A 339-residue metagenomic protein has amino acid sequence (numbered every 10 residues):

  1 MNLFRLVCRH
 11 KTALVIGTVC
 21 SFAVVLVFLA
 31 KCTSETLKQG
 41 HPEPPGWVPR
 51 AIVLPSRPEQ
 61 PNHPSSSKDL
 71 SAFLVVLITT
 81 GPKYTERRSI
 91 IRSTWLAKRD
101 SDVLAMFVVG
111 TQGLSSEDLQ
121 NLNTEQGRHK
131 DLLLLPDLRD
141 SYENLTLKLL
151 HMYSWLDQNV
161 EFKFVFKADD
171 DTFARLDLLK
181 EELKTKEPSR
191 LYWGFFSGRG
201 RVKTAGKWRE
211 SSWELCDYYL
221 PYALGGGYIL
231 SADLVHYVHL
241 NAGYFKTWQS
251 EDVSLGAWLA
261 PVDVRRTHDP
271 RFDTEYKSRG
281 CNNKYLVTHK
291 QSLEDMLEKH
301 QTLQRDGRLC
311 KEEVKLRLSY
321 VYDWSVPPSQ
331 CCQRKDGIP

Functional and structural regions predicted by a protein language model:
M1-P339: Secretory-pathway lumenal glyco-enzymes, predominantly type II signal-anchor Golgi glycosyltransferases
